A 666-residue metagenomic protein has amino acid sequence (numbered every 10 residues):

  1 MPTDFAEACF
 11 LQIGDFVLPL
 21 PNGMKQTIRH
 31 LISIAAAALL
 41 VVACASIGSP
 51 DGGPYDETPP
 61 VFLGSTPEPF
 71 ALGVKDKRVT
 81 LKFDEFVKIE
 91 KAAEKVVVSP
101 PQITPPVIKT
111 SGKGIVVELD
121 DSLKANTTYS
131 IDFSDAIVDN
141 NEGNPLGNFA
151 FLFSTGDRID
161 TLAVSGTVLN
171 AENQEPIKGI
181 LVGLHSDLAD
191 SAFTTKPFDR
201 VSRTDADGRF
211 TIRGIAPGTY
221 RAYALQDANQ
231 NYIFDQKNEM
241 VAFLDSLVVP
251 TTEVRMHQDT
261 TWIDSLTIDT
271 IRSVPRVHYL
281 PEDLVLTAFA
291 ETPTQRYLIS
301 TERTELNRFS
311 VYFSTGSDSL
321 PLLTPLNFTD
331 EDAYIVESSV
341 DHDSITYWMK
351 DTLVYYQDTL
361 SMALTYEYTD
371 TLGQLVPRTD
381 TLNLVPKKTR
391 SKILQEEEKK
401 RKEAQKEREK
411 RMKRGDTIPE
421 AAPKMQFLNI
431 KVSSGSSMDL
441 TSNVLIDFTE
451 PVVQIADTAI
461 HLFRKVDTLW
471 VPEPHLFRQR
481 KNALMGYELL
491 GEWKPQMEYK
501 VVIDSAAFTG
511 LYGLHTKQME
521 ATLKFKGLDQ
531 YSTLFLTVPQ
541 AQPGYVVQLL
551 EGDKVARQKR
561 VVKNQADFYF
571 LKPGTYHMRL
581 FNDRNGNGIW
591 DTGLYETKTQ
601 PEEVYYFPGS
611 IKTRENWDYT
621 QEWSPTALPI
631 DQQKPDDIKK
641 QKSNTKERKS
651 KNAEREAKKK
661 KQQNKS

Functional and structural regions predicted by a protein language model:
T3-E7: Short, low-complexity, charge-dense intrinsically disordered segments
A8-C9, T66: Local alpha-helix boundary/kink/capping signal
F16-S666: N-terminal targeting or signal-anchor segments and their processing/structural boundaries
